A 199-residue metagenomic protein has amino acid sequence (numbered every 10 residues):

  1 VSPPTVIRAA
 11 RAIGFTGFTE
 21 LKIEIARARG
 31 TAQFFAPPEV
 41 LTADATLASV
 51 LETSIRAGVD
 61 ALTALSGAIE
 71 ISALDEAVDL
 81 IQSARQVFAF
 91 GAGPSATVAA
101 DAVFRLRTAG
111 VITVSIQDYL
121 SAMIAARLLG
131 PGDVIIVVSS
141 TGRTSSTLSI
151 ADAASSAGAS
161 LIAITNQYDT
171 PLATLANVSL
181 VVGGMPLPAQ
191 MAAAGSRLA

Functional and structural regions predicted by a protein language model:
P3-A73: HTH-adjacent hinge/linker in prokaryotic transcriptional regulators
F35-V40, L51-I55, D79, A125-L128 (+1 more regions): Short amphipathic alpha-helical segments, especially helix-boundary/capping motifs
S49, S72-A77, S121-A125: Short, charged beta->alpha transition segments
G67-R85: Glycine-rich beta-alpha loop segments
Q82-L198: Glycine-rich phosphate-binding loops that contact phosphosugars or nucleotide phosphates
